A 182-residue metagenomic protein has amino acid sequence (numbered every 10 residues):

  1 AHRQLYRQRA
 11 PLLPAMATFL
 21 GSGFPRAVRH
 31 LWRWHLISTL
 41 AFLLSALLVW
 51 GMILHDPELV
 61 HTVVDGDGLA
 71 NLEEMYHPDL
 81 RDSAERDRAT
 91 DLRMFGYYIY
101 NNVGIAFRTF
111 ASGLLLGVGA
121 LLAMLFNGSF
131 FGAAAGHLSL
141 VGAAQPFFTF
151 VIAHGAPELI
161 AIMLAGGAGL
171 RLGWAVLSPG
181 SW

Functional and structural regions predicted by a protein language model:
H2-A17: Soluble N-terminal domains of membrane-associated systems
P14-W32, A84, A89, R93: Cytosolic juxtamembrane amphipathic/interface segments immediately preceding and feeding into a transmembrane helix
R26-V63, G104, F110: Hydrophobic alpha-helical transmembrane segments
S45-V49, A120-L140: Small-polar-interrupted transmembrane alpha-helices in polytopic inner-membrane proteins
G51-Y76, L125-F126: Interfacial/capping segments of alpha-helical transmembrane domains
E73, D79, L92, G96-Y97 (+1 more regions): Short aromatic-rich membrane-water interface segments that cap or initiate transmembrane helices in multi-pass membrane
R86-G119: Individual transmembrane alpha-helix segments
G132-W182: Hydrophobic alpha-helical transmembrane segments and adjacent short intramembrane/lumenal linkers of inner/organellar
